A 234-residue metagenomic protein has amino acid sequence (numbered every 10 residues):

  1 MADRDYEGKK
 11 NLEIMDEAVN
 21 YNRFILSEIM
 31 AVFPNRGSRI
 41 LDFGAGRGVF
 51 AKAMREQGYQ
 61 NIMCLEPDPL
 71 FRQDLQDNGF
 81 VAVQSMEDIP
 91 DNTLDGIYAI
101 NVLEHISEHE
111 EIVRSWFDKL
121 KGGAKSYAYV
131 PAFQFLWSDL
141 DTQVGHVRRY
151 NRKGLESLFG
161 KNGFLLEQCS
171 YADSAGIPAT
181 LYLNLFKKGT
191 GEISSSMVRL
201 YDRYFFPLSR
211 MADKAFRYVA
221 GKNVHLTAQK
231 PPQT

Functional and structural regions predicted by a protein language model:
M1-N92, G96-I100, E110-S115, R199 (+2 more regions): Conserved N-terminal segment of class I S-adenosyl-L-methionine
R4-F24, V49, S107-D118, K125-Q229: S-adenosyl-L-methionine-dependent methyltransferase catalytic module, highlighting the catalytic core
R39, G123-K125: Short glycine-centered segments of the SAM/dcSAM-binding site in methyltransferase folds
Q57-G58, K121-G123: Short helix-capping segments at alpha-helix termini
E66, E104, D213: Acidic-residue sensor for enzyme active/binding pockets
P67, V102, A172-S174: Flexible loop residues that form catalytic and substrate-binding hotspots at small-molecule/glycan-binding clefts
I100-L103, Y129: Residues lining the SAM
